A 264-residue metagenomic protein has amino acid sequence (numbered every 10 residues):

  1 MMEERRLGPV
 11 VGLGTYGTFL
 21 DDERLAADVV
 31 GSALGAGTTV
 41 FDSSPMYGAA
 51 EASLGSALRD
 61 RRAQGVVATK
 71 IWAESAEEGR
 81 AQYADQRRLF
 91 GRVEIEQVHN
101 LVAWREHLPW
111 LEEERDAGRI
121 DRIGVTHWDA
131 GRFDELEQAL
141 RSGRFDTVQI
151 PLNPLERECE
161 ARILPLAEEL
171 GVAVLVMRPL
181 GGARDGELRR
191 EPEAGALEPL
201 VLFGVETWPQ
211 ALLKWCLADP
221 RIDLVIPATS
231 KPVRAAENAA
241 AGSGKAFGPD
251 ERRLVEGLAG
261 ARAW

Functional and structural regions predicted by a protein language model:
M1-G65: N-terminal binding-site loop/beta-alpha segment at the start of enzyme catalytic domains that lines or forms
R5-R6, G55-Q64, Y83-G91, L111-D116 (+2 more regions): Acidic (Asp/Glu)-rich catalytic clusters
G8-V11, G37-V40, R62-G65, G91-E94 (+4 more regions): Short, well-ordered coil/turn segments that N-cap beta-strands
G14-R24, A68-E77, T126, L197-F203: Active-site mouth loops of central-metabolism enzymes
D21-A33, S75-L89, A130-A139, W208-L213: Short, acidic/polar
A26, L54, G79, W104-H107: Aromatic/hydrophobic pocket-lining residues that form the small-molecule binding cavity in soluble enzyme cores
Q64-A76, I95-N100: A short, structured active-site edge motif that brings together acidic residues
H99-W264: Beta/alpha (TIM)-barrel catalytic core signal, keyed to glycine-rich beta->alpha loops juxtaposed to Asp/Glu that bind
